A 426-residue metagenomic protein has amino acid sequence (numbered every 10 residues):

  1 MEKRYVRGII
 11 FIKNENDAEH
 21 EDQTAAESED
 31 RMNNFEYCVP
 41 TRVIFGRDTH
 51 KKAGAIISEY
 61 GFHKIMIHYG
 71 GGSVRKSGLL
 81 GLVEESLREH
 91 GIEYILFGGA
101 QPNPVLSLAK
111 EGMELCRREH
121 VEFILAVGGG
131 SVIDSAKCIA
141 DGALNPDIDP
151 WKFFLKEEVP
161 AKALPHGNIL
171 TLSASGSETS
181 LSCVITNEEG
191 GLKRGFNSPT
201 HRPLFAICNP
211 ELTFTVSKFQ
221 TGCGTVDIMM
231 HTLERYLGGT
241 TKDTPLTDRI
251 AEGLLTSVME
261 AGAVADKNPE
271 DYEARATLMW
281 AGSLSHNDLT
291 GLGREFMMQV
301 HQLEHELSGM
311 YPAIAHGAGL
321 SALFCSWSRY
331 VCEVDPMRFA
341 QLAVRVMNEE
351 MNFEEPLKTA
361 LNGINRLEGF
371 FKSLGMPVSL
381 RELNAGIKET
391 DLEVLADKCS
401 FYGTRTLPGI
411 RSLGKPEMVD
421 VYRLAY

Functional and structural regions predicted by a protein language model:
V6, E15-E21: Short hydrophobic alpha-helical segments enriched in small aliphatic residues
F11, D30-F123, L380: ATP/NTP phosphate-donor binding region
S28, V346-Y426: C-terminal charged capping/lid subdomain of soluble metabolic enzymes
H50-A53, K76-L79, L106, S131-A136 (+3 more regions): Short glycine/serine/threonine-rich phosphate/pyrophosphate-binding segments that cradle anionic phosphate groups
L82-V83, M113, V132-P146, T179: Short Gly/Thr/Asp-enriched flexible loops that form oxyanion-binding sites at enzyme active sites
L144-L246, Q341: A glycine/threonine-rich phosphate-anchoring loop and its flanking beta-alpha core in nucleotide/phosphate-binding
G239-R366: Active-site segments that bind and position negatively charged phosphate/pyrophosphate groups
